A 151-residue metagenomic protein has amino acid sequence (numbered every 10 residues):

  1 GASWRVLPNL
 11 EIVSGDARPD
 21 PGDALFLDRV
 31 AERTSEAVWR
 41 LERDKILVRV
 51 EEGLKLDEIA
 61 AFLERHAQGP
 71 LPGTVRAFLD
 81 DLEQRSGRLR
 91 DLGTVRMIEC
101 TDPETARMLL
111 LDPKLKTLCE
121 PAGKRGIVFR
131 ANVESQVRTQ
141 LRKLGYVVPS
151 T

Functional and structural regions predicted by a protein language model:
G1-T151: Extended alpha-helical interface modules used as scaffolds for assembling large macromolecular complexes
